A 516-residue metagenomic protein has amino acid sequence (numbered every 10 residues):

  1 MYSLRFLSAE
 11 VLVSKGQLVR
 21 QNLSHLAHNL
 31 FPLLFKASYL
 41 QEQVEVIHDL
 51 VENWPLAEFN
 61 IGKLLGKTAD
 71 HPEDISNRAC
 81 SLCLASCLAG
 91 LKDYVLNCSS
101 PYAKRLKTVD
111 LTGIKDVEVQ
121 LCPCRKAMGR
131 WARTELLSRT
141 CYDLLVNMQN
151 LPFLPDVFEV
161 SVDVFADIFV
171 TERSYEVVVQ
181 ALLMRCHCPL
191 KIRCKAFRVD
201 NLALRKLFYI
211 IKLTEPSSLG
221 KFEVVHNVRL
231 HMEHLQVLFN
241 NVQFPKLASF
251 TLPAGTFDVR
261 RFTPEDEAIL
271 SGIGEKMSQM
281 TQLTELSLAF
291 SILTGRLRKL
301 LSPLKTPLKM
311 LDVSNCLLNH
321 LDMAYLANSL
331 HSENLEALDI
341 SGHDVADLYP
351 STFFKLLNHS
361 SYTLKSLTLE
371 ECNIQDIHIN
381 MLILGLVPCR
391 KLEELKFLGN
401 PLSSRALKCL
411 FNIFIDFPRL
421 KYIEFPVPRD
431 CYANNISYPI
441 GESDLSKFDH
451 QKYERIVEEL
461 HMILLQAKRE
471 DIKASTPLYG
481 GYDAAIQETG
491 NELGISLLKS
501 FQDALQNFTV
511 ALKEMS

Functional and structural regions predicted by a protein language model:
M1-F35, Y39: N-terminal alpha-helical scaffolding segments that mark the starts of alpha-solenoid/helical-repeat architectures
L4, S14-K15, H28, Q41-Q43 (+11 more regions): Short, solvent-exposed loop/turn at the beta-strand->alpha-helix junction within individual leucine-rich repeat
L18, L219, L247, L283 (+5 more regions): Conserved hydrophobic position(s) of the canonical leucine-rich repeat
I61-L106, D110-G113: F-box-proximal linker/hinge
D74-N77, S81-C83, C87-Y94, C124-T134 (+2 more regions): C-terminal capping region of solenoid repeat domains
L96-D312: Alpha-solenoid helical-repeat scaffolds
F208-T214, L235-F244, R261-M280, R298-P307 (+5 more regions): A structural signal for leucine-rich repeat
